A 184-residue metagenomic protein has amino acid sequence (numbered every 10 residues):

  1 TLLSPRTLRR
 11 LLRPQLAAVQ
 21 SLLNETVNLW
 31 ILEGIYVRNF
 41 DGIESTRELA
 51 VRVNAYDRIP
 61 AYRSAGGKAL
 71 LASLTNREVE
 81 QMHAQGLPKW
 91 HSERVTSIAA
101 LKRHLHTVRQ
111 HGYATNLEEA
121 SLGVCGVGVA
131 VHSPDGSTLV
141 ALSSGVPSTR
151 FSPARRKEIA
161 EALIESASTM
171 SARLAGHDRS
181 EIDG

Functional and structural regions predicted by a protein language model:
T1-Q85: Amphipathic alpha-helical effector-binding/dimerization core of metabolite-sensing transcriptional regulators
L11-L22, H104-T107, H111, T169-R173: Amphipathic alpha-helical regulatory segments at dimerization interfaces that relay allosteric signals between sensory
E25, Y113, G176: Short glycine/serine/threonine/alanine-rich loop segments
Y56, F151-S152, R179: Sparse recognition of residues in long alpha-helices and their boundaries
Q81-H83, I164-G184: Cysteine/selenocysteine-centered motifs that mediate thiol-based redox chemistry or coordinate metal-sulfur cofactors
W90: Conserved acidic, metal-coordinating active-site core of Asp-based, Mg2+-dependent phosphoryl-transfer enzymes
R94-A167, G184: Extended hydrophobic
